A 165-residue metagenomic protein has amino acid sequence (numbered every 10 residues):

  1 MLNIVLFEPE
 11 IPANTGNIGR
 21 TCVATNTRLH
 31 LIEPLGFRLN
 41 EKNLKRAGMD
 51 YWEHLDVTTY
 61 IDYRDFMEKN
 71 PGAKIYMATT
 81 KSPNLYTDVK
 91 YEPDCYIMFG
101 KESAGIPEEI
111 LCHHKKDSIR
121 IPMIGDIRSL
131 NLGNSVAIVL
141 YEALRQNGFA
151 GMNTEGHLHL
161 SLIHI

Functional and structural regions predicted by a protein language model:
M1-N3: Extreme N-terminal starter segment of soluble prokaryotic enzymes
F7-E8, E33, L55, I119-G125: Short beta->alpha connector loops at strand-helix junctions that form conserved, small/polar/Pro-enriched
E10-N17, N131-G133: Amphipathic alpha-helical repeat scaffolds
T25, P71, H113-K115: Short, structured coil segments at secondary-structure junctions
R28-P34: Short internal beta-strands
E41-E108: S-adenosyl-L-methionine/SAH cofactor-binding core of RNA-modifying enzymes
H113-S161: Structured adenosyl-cofactor binding patch, chiefly the S-adenosyl-L-methionine
I163-I165: Conserved small/polar residues in nucleotide/adenosyl-binding loops
